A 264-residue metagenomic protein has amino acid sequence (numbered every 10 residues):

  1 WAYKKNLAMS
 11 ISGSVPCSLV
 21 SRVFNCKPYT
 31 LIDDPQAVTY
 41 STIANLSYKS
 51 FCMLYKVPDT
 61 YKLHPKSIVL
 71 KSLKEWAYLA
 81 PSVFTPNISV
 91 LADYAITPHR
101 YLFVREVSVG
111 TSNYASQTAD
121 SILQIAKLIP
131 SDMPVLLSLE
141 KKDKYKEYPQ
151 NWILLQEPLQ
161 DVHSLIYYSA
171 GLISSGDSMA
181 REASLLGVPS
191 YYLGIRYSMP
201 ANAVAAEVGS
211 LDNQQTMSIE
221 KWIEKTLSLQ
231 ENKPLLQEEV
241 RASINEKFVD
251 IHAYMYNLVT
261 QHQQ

Functional and structural regions predicted by a protein language model:
W1, K142-M179: Donor nucleotide-activated moiety binding/catalytic core segment of transferases that use nucleotide-activated donors
W1-L63: Active-site and donor-binding regions of nucleotide-sugar-utilizing enzymes
M9-V20, P28-I32, S164-N202: A donor-sugar binding/catalytic signature common to diverse glycosyltransferases and related nucleotide-sugar
G13-P16, M53-D59, S138-K146, R196-S198: Short, polar loop motifs at secondary-structure junctions
K49-Q117: A nucleotide-sugar donor-handling region in carbohydrate enzymes
V104, A126-Q156: Catalytic donor nucleotide-activated moiety binding site of glycosyltransferases and closely related
L185-Q230: Catalytic binding pocket for nucleotide-activated donors in carbohydrate/polymer assembly enzymes
N232-Q264: C-terminal amphipathic helix plus adjacent low-complexity, charged tail appended to glycosyltransferase catalytic
